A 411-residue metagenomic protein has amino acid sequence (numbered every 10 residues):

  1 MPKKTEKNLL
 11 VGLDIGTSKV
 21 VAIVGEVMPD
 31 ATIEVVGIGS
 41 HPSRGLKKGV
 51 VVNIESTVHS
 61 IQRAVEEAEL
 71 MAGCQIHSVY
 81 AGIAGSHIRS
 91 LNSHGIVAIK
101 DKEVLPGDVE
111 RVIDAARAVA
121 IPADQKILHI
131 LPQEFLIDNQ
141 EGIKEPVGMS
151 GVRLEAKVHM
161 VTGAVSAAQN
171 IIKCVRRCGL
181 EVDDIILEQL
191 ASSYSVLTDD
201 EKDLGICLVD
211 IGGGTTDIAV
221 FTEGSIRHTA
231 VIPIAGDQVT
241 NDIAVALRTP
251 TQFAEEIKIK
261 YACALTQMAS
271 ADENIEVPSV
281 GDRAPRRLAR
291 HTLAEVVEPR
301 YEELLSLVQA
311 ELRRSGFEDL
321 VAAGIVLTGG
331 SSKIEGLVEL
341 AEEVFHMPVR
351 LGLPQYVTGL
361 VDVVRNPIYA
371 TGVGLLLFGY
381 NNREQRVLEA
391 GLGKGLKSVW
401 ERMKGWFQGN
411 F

Functional and structural regions predicted by a protein language model:
M1-T17, I23-L208, S225-I226, G236 (+6 more regions): Nucleotide/phosphate-binding catalytic cleft detector across ATP-hydrolyzing and phosphate-transferring enzymes
V20-G25, T216-V220: Short beta-strand scaffold segments in enzyme catalytic cores
A81-S86, A323-K333: Glycine-rich beta-strand-to-loop/alpha-helix junction loops that act as flexible
T198-D200, G330-V344: Short glycine/threonine-rich loop-to-helix capping motif typified by GTGT followed within a few residues by an Asp-Pro
G205-C207, A219, G224-R227, V231 (+3 more regions): Conserved structured catalytic cores and adjacent interaction surfaces of nucleotide-binding/hydrolyzing enzymes
R300-Q309: A general structural motif
V308, L327, L375: Hydrophobic, well-ordered secondary-structure elements that form the walls of internal hydrophobic environments
